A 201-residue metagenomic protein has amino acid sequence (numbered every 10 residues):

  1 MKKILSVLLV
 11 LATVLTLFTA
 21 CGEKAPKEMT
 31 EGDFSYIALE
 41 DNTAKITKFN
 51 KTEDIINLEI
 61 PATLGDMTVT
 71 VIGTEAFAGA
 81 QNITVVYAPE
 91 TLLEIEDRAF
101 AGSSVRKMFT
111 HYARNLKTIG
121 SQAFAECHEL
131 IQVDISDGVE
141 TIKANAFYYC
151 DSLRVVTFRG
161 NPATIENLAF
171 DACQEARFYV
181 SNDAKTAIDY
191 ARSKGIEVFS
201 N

Functional and structural regions predicted by a protein language model:
M1-L9, G22-E23: Positively charged n-region of N-terminal signal peptides that target proteins for export
L8-T16: Bacterial N-terminal signal peptides
L15-G32: Sec-dependent signal peptide cleavage junction
D33, L39-A44, E53-V71, Q81-E94 (+5 more regions): Structural signature of tandem-repeat unit edges
K51-T52, A123, S193: Extracellular, surface-exposed repeat architectures
G73-A76, E96-A99, G120-A123, K143-A146 (+1 more regions): Consensus positions within tandem repeat domains that build extended binding/scaffold surfaces
